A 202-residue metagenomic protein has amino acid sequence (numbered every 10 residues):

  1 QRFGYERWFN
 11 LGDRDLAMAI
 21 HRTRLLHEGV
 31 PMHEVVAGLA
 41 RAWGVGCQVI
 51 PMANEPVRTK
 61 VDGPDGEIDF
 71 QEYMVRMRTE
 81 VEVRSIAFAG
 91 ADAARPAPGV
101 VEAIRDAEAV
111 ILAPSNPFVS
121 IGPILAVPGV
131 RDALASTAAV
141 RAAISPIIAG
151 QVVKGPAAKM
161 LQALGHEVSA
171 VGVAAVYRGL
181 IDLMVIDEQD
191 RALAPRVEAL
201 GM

Functional and structural regions predicted by a protein language model:
Q1-F88: Electropositive, gly/pro-rich neighborhoods at or near active sites that engage anionic ligands
N10-L11, I50-M52, A113, I144-S145 (+1 more regions): Short beta-strand segments
C47, K60-D132: Internal active-site segments that recognize and position negatively charged phosphoryl groups and nucleotide moieties
R105-D106, S136, L180: Alpha-helix C-terminal capping/helix-to-coil transition sites in glycosyltransferase folds
E108-I111, V140, L183: Structural motif
S115-V119, I147-A149, D190: Short glycine-rich anion-binding loops that position phosphate/pyrophosphate groups of nucleotides and phosphorylated
L125-L164, A194-P195: Redox- and metal-dependent alpha/beta enzyme cores, enriched for Fe-S-associated oxidoreductases and cofactor-handling
K154-M202: C-terminal functional extensions of proteins
